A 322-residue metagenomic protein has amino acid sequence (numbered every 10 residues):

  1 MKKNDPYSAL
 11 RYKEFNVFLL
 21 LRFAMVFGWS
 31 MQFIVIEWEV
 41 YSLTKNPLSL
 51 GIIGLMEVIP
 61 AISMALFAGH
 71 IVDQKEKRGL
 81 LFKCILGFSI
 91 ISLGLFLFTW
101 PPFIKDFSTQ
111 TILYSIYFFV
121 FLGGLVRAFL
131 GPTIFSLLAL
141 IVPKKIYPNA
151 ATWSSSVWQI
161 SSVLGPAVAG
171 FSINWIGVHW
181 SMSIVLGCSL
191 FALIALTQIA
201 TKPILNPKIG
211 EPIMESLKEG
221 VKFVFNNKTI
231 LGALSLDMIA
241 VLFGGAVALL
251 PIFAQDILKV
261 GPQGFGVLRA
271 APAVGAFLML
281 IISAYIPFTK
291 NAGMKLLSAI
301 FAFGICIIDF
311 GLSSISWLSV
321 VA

Functional and structural regions predicted by a protein language model:
M1-F15, T201-S235: Juxtamembrane intracellular "pre-TM" segments in multi-pass secondary transporters
N16-I36, L55-V72, E76-I91, S115-I173 (+7 more regions): Substrate-agnostic recognition of the 12-TM MFS/MFS-like secondary transporter fold
M31-V35, I176-S183, K222-L278: A single, central transmembrane helix in multi-pass transporters
W38-L43, F96-K105, L164-I184, D256-I257: Transmembrane alpha-helix termini and helix-breaking/packing motifs in multi-pass membrane transporters
Y41, G94-T99, G123, L196 (+1 more regions): MFS-fold secondary transporters
S63-F67, Q74, R78-L80, C84-I90 (+5 more regions): C-terminal transmembrane bundle of multi-pass solute transporters/carriers
L97-F119, D309-A322: Helix-loop junctions at membrane interfaces in 12-TM secondary transporters
P102, I134-S136, L140, V178 (+2 more regions): Helix-loop junctions on the cytosolic side of multi-pass membrane transporters, especially the intracellular loop
